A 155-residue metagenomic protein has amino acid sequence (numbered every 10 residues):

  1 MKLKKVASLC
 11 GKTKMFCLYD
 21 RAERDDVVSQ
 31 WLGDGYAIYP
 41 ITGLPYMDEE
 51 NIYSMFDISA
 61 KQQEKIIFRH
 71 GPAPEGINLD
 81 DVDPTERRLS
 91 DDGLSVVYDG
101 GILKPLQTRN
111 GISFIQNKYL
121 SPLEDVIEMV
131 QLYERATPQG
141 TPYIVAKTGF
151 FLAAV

Functional and structural regions predicted by a protein language model:
M1-D26, Y36-Y46: Extracellular/luminal recognition modules and glycoprotein regions
V27, D34-A37, T42-G43, E50-V155: C-terminal functional regions that serve as terminal interaction/effector modules
